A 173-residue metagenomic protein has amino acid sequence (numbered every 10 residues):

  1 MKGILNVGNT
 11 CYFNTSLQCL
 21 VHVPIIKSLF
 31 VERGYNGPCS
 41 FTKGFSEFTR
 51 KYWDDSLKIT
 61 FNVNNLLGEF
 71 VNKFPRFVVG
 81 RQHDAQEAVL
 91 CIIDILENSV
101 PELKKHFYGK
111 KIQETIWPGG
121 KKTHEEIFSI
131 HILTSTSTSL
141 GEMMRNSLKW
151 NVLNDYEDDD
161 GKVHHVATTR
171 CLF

Functional and structural regions predicted by a protein language model:
M1-F173: UBL (ubiquitin/ubiquitin-like) substrate-recognition surfaces within cysteine isopeptidase catalytic folds
